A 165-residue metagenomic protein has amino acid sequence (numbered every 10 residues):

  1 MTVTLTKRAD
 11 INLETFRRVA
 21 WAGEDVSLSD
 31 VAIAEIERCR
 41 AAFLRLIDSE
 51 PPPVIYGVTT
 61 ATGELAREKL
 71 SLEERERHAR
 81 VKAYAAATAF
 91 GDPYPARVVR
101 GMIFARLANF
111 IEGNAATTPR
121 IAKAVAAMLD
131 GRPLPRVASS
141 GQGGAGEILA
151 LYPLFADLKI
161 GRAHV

Functional and structural regions predicted by a protein language model:
M1-H164: Conserved, well-structured ligand/cofactor-binding cores
